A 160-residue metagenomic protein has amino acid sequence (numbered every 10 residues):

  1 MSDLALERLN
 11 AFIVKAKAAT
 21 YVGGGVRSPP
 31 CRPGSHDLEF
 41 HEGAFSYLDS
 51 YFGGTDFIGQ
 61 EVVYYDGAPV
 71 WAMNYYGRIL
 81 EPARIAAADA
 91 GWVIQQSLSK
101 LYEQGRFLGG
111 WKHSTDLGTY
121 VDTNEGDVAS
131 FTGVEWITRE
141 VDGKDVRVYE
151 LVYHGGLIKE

Functional and structural regions predicted by a protein language model:
M1-E160: Cysteine-centric segments in proteins
